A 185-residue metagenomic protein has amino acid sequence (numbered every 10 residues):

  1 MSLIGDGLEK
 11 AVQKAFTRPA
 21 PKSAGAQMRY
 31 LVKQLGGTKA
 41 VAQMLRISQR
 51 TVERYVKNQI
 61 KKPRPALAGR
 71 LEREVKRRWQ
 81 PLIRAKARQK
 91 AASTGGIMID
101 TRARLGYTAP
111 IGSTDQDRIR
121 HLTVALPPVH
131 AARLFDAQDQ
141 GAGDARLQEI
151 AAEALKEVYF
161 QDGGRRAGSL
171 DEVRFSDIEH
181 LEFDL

Functional and structural regions predicted by a protein language model:
M1-T17, L181-D184: N-terminal flexible/basic segments that precede or flank functional cores
T17-G36: Short, amphipathic alpha-helical "recognition" segments used to contact nucleic acids or chromatin
G37-L45: Short alpha-helical "recognition helix" segments of helix-turn-helix
T38, K57-G69: Short, solvent-exposed alpha-helical "recognition" segments
L45-K62: Recognition helix of helix-turn-helix/homeodomain-like DNA-binding domains that insert into the DNA major groove
P65-P81: DNA major-groove recognition helix of helix-turn-helix/homeodomain DNA-binding modules
Q80-F160: Helix-turn-helix/homeodomain-like alpha-helical modules used for DNA recognition and transcription-factor dimerization
A145, E149-A152, K156-L185: Eukaryote-biased intrinsically disordered, low-complexity acidic regions enriched in Ser/Thr/Pro
